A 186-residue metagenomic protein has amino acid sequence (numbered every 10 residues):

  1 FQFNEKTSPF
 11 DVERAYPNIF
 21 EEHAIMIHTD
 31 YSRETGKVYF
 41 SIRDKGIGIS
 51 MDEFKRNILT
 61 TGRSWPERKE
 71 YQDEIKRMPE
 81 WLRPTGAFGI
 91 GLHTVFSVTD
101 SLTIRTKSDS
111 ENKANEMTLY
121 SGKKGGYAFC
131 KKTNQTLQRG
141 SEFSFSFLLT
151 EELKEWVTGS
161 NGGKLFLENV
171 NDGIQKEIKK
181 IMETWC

Functional and structural regions predicted by a protein language model:
F1-E155: GHKL (Bergerat-fold) ATPase N-terminal catalytic module, capturing the glycine-rich phosphate-binding loop and acidic
S108, Q138-C186: Glycine/threonine-rich ATP-lid/beta-loop region of ATP-binding domains
